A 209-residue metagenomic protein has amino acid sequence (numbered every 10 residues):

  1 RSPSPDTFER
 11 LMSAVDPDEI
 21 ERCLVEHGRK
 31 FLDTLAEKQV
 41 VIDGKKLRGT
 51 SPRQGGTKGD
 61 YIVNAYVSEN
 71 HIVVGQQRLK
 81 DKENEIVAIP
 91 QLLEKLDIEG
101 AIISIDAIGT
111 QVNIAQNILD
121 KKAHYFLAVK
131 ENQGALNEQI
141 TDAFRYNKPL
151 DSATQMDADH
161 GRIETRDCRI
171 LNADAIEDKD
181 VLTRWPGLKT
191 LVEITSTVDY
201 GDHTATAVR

Functional and structural regions predicted by a protein language model:
S2-R53: Active-site- or DNA-interface-adjacent structural scaffold in DNA-acting proteins
S4, V40-K45, A65, H71 (+3 more regions): Short, conserved catalytic/metal-binding motifs centered on acidic residues
L32-T34, Q54-G56, Y66, K95-D97 (+2 more regions): Solvent-exposed alpha-helices and their adjacent loops that cap or buttress functional pockets in soluble metabolic
K46-R48, G109, E131-Q133: Active-site-proximal loop/turn and secondary-structure-junction residues that shape catalytic pockets, frequently
S51-Q54, N113-N117, N137-T141: Short acidic, glycine/serine/threonine-rich loops at helix termini
G55-A101: Electropositive, glycine- and tryptophan-enriched low-complexity nucleic-acid-binding patches
I86, P90-K130: Domain-level cores of phosphate- or acyl-group-handling catalytic modules
K130-R209: An anionic, glycine-rich sequence signature occurring as long contiguous blocks
